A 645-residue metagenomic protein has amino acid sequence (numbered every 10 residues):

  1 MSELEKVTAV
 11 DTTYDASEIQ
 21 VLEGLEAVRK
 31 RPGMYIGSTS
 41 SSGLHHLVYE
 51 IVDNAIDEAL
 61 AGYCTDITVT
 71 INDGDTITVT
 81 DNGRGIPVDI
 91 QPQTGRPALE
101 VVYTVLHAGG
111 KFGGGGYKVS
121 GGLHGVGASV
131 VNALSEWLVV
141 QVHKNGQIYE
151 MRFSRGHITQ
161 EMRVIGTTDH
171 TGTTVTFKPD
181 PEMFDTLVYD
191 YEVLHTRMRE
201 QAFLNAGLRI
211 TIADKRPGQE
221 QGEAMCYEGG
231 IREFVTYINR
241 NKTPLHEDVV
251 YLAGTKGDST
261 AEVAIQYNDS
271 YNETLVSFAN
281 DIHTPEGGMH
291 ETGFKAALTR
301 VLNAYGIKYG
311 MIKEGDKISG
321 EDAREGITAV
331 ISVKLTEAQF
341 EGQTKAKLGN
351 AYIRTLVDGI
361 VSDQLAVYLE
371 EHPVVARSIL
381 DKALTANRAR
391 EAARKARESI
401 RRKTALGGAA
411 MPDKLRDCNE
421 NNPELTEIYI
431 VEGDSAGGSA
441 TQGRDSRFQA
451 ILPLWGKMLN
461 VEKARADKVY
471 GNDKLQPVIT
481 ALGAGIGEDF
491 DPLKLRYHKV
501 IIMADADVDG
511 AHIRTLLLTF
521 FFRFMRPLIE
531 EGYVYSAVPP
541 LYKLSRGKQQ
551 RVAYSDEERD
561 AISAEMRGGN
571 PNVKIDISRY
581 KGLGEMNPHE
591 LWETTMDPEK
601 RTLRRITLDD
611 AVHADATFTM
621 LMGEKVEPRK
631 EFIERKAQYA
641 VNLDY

Functional and structural regions predicted by a protein language model:
M1-D15, L25, Y49, D57-A59 (+12 more regions): GHKL-family ATPase ATP-binding module
S17-K30: Mature N-terminal segment immediately following signal peptide/propeptide cleavage in secreted/periplasmic
K30-Y49: Conserved short strand/loop->alpha-helix "switch" segment adjacent to the catalytic nucleotide/phosphoryl-transfer site
D57-E58, G85-I86, V508-D509: Residues immediately C-terminal
I86-G109: Short conserved segment of the HATPase_c
P92, E341-R354, V552-E558, I562 (+1 more regions): Helical (often loop-to-helix) elements that flank the catalytic cores of nucleotide-handling enzymes
R388-G407, N422-E427, G438, Q442-R444 (+2 more regions): C-terminal interaction appendages of subunits in large macromolecular complexes
